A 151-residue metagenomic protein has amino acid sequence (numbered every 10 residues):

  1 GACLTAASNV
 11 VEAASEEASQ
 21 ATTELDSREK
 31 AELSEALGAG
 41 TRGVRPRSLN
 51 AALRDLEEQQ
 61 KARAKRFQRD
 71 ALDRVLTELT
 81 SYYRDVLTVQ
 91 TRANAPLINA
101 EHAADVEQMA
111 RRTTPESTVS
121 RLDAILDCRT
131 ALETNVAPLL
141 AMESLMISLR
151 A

Functional and structural regions predicted by a protein language model:
G1-T113, R129, E133, L140 (+2 more regions): AAA+ P-loop NTPase domains with strong preference for DNA replication initiators and clamp-loader complexes
R111-D123: Short glycine/proline-rich, acidic loop/turn segments that cap or connect secondary-structure elements
